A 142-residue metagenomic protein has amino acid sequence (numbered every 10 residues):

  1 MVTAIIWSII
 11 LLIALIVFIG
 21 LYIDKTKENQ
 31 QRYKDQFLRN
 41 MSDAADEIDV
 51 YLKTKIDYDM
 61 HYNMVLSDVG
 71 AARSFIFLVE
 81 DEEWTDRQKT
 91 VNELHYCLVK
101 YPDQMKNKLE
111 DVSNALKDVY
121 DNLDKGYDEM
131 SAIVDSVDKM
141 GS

Functional and structural regions predicted by a protein language model:
M1-A4, N29: Membrane-water interface of alpha-helical transmembrane segments
V2-T3, I56, K106: Short linear sequence elements within intrinsically disordered, low-complexity coil regions
T3-L21: Hydrophobic membrane-insertion alpha-helices, especially the h-region of bacterial N-terminal signal peptides
L15-Q36: Transmembrane signal-anchor/signal-peptide helices with a preference for the extracytoplasmic
F18-I23, L66, E80, Y101: Helix-centric, low-specificity signal for extended rod-like, repetitive segments
I19-K25, E47-V50, E110: Short, charged/polar, low-complexity loop and linker segments that flank or interrupt alpha-helical bundles
R32-L98, K117-D118: Alpha-helical segments in soluble extracytoplasmic regions
D103-S142: C-terminal amphipathic alpha-helix
